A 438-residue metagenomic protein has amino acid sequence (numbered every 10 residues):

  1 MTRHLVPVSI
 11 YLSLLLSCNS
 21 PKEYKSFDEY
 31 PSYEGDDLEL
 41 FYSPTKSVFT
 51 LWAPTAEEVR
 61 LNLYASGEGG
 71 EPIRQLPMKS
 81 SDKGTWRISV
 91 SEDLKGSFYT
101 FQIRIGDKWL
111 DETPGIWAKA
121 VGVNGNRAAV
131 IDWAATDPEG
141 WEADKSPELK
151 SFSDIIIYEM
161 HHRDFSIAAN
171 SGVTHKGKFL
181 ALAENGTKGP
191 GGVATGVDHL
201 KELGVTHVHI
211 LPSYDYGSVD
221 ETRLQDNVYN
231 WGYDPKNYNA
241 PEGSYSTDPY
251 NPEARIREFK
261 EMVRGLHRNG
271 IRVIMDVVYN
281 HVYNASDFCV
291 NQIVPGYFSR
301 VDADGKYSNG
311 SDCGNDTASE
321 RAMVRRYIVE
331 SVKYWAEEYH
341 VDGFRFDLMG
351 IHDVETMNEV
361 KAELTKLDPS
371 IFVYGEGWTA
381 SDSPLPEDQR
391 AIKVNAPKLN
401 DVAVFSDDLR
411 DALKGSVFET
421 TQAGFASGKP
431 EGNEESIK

Functional and structural regions predicted by a protein language model:
T2-Y11: Sec-dependent signal peptide recognition, specifically the positively charged N-region followed immediately by
L16-S17: C-terminal motif of bacterial Sec signal peptides marking the signal peptidase cleavage site
S20-P44, P72, S80-G186: The feature marks proteins involved in alpha-glucan
T45-F49: Structural beta-strand segments of beta-rich domains
A53-V59: Short proline/glycine-enriched turn/loop motifs at strand-loop junctions of beta-rich domains
I73-S80, D226-N227, G232-Y233, N239 (+2 more regions): Active-site-proximal helices and loops of the catalytic beta/alpha 8
S97-L149, S218-D234, C289-K306, S427-K438: Core domains of carbohydrate- and sulfate-ester-processing enzymes
R163-Y339, T356-D368, F372, S416: Substrate-binding/active-site clefts of carbohydrate-active enzymes
